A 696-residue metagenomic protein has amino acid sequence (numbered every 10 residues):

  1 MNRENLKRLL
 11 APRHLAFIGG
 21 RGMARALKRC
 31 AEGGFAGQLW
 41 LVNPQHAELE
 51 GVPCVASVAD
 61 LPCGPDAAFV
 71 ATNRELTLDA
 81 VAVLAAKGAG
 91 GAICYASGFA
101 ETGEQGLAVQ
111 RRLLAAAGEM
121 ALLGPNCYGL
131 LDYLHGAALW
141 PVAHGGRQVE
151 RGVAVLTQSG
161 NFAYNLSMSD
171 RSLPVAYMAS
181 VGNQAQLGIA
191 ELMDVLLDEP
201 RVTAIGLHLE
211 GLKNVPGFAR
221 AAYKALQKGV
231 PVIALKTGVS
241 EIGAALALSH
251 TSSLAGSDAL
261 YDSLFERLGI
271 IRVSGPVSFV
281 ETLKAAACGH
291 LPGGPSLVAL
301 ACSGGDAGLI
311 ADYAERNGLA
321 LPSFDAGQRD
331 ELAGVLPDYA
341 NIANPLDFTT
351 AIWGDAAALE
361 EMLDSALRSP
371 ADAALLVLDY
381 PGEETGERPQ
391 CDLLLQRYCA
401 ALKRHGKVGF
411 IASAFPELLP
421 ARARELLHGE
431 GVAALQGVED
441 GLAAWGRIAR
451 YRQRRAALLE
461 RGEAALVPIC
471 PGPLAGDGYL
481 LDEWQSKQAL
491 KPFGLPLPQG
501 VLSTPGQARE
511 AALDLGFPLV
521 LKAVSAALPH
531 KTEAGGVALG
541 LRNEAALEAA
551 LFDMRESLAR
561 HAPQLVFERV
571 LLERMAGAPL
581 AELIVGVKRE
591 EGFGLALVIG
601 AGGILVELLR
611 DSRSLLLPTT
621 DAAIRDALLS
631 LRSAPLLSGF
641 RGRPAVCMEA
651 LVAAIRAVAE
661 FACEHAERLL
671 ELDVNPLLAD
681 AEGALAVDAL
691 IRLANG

Functional and structural regions predicted by a protein language model:
M1-G696: Catalytic-core regions of core metabolic enzymes, especially those transforming organic acids/acyl-group intermediates
